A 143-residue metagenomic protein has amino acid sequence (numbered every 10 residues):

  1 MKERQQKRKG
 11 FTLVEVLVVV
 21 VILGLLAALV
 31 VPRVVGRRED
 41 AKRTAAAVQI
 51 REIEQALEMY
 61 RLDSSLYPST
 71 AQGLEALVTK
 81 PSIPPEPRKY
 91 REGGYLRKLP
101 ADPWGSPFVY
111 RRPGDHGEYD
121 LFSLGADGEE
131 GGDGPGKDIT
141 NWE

Functional and structural regions predicted by a protein language model:
M1-F11: N-terminal leader/signal peptides at the extreme start of proteins
E3, D40-T44, R51, Q55-E58 (+3 more regions): Short, surface-exposed interaction loops/tails
F11, L29, Q72: Short beta-to-alpha loop/turn elements within the nucleotide-binding domains of ABC transporters
L17-R33: Alpha-helical hydrophobic helix detector
L57-K98: Short, glycine/small-hydrophobic-rich surface segments
